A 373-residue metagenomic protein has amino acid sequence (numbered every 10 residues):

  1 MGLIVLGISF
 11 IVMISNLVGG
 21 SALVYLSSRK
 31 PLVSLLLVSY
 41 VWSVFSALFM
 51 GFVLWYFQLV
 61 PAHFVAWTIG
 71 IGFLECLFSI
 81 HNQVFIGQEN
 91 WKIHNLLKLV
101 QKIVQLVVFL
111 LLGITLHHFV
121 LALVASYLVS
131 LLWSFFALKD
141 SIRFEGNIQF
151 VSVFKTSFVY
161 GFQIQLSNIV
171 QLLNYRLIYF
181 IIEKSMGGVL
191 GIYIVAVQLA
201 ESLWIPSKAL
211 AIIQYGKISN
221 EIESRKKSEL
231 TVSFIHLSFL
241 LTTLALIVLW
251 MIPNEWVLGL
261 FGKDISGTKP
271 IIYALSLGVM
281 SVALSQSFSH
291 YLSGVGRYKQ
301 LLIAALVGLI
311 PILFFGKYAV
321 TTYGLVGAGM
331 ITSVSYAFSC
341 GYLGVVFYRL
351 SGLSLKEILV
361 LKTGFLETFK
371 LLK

Functional and structural regions predicted by a protein language model:
M1-L17, L106, V159-G188, L313-K317 (+2 more regions): Signature of the first transmembrane helix
G2, S28-V44, F158, R225-L240 (+2 more regions): Interfacial transmembrane-helix starts/ends
I8, V12-K30, A200-R225, Y291-G294: Helix-loop junctions and terminal segments of transmembrane helices in multi-pass membrane transport/translocation
G19-K30, L74-L97, S219, L277-L306: Membrane-interface junctions at transmembrane-helix termini in multi-pass inner-membrane proteins
S34-L37, F64-W67, I93, T156-Q163 (+5 more regions): Membrane-interface "helix-start" segments
L54-T68, M251-A283, V326: Interfacial segments at transmembrane-helix termini and the short loops linking adjacent helices
I69, N95-I142, V307-P311, L325-R349: Hydrophobic alpha-helical transmembrane segments
V100-Q101, A122-S141, F150-G216, G278 (+1 more regions): Transmembrane helical elements of multi-pass membrane transporters/channels
